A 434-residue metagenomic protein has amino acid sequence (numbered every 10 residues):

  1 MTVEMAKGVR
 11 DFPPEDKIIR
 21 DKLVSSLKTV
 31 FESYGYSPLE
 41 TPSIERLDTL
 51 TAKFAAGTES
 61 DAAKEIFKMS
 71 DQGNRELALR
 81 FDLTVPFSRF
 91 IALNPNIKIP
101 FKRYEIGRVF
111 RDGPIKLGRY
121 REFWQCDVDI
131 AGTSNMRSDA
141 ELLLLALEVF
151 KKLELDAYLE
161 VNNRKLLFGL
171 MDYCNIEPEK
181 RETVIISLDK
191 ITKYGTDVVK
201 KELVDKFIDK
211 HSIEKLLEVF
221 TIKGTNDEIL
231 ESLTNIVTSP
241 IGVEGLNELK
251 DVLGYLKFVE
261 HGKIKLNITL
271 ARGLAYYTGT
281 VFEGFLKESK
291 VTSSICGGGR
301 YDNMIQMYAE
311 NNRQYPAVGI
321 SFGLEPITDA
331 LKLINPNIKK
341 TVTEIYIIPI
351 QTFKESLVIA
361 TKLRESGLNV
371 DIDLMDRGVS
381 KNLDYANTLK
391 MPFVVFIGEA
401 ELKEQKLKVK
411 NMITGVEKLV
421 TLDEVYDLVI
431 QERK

Functional and structural regions predicted by a protein language model:
M1-V85, A140-L144, E160: TRNA-binding/sensing appendages of the translation machinery
I19-Y34, E45-R46, G73-N74, D82-I97 (+2 more regions): Positively charged, Gly/Ser-enriched RNA/tRNA-binding surfaces
S60-D71, I176-V198, L286-K287: Acidic, His- and aromatic-enriched active-site or binding-groove loops in soluble protein domains that engage sugars
Y120-C126, V161-G169: Short, conserved phosphate-binding/catalytic loop or strand-edge motifs used in phosphoryl-/nucleotidyl-transfer
L147-K152, K165-Y173: Hydrophobic mid-domain F-helix/FG-region of cytochrome P450s
A157, M171, K190: Internal, well-ordered alpha/beta segment that forms a basic, Gly-enriched binding/recognition surface
L159-N162, I191-T196, E244: Short acidic alpha-helix initiation/capping motifs at coil-to-helix transition points, especially at protein N-termini
